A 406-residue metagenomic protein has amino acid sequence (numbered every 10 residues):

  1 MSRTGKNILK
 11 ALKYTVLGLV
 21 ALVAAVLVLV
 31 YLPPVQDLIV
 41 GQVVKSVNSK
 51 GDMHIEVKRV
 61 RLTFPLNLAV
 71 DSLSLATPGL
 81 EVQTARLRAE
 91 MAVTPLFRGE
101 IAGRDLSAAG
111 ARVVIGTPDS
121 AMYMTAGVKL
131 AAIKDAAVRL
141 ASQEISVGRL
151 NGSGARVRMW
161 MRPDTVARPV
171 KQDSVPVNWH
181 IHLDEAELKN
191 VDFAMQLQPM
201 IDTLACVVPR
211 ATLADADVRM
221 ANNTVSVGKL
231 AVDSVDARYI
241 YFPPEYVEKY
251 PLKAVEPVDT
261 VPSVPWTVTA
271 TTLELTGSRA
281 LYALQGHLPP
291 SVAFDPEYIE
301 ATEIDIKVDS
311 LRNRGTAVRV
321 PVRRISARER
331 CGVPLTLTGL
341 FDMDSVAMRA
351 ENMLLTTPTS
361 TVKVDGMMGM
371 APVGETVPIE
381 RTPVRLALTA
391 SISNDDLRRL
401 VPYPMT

Functional and structural regions predicted by a protein language model:
M1-D52, L80: N-terminal type II signal-anchor transmembrane helix that functions as the membrane-insertion/stop-transfer segment
S49, A89, A108, S120-Y123 (+7 more regions): Beta-propeller and related beta-repeat scaffolds in trafficking/envelope systems
I55-V57: Generic structural signal for residues in well-ordered beta-strands
R59-R162, S174-P199, L204-F242, T260-S278 (+3 more regions): Flexible beta-edge/linker motif
V70, P321-I325, A347-L355: Transmembrane beta-strand segments that form the barrel wall of outer-membrane beta-barrel proteins
G79-E81, R328-V333, T356-V362: Solvent-exposed loop/turn segments connecting transmembrane beta-strands in outer-membrane beta-barrel proteins
M195-L197, Y282-L284, R399: Short, solvent-exposed loop/turn elements at domain surfaces
V346-T357, G369-P378, P404-M405: Strand-loop-strand
